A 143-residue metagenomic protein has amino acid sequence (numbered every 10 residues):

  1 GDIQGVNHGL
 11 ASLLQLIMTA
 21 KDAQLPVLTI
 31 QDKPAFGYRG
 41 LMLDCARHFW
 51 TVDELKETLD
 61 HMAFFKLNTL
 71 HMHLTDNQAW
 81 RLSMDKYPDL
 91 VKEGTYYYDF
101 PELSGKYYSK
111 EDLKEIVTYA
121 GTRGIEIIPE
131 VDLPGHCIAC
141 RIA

Functional and structural regions predicted by a protein language model:
G1-A143: Feature activates predominantly on carbohydrate-active enzymes
